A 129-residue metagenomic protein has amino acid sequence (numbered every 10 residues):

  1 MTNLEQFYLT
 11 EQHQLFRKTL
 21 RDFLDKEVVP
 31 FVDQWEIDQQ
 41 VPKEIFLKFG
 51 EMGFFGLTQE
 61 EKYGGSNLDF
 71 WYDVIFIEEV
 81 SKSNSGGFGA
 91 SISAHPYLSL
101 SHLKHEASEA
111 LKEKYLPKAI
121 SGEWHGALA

Functional and structural regions predicted by a protein language model:
M1-Q12: Intrinsic disorder at enzyme termini
Q12-K26: A non-catalytic, amphipathic alpha-helix used as a structural packing/dimerization or gating element in enzyme scaffolds
V29-A129: Glycine-rich flavin
